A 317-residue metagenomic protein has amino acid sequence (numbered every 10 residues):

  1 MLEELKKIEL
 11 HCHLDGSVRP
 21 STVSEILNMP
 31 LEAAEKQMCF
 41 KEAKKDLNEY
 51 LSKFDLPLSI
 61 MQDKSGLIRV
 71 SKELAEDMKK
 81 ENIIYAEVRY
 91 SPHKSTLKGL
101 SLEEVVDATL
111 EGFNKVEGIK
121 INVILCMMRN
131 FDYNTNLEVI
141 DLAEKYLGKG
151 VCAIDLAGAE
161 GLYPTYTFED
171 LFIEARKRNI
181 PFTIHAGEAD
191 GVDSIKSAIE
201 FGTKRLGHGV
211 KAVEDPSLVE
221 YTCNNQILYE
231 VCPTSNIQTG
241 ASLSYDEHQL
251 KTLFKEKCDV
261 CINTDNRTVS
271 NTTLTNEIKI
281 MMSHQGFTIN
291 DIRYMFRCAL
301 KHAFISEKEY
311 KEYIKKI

Functional and structural regions predicted by a protein language model:
M1-I180, A189-S194, E200, K204-R205 (+2 more regions): Metal-cofactor-binding active-site regions of metalloenzymes
F182-I184: Conserved hydrophobic beta-strand within the GNAT/NAT acetyltransferase core sheet that lines the active-site cleft
